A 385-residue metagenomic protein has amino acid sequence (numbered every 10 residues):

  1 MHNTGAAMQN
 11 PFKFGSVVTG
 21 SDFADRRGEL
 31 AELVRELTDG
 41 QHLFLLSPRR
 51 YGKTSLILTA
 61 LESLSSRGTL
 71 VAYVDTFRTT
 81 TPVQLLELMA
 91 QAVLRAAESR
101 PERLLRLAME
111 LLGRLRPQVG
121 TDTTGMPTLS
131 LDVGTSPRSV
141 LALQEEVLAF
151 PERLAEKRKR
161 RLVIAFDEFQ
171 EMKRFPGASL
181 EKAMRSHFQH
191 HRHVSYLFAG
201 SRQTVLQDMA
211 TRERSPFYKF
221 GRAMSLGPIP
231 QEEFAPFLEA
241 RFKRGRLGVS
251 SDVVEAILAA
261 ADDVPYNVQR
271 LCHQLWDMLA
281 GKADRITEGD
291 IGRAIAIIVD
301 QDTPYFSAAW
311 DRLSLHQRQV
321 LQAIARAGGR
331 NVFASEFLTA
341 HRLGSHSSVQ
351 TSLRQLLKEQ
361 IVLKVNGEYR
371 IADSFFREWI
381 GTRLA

Functional and structural regions predicted by a protein language model:
M1-L43, P48: A short, basic N-terminal segment
H2-N10, E156, D252, A296 (+1 more regions): C-terminal leucine-rich, beta-strand-based interaction scaffolds used for sensing/assembly
P48-V74: P-loop NTPase Walker A phosphate-binding motif
V83-E102, G113, P117-M126, A385: Conserved NTP-binding/hydrolysis module of P-loop NTPases
S130-Q203, T211: Conserved Walker B catalytic segment
Q207-A259, A280-A283: Helix-loop-helix "sensor" segment of P-loop NTPases
V254-A260, Y266-G281, Q319-Q322, R354: C-terminal helical "lid" of AAA+/P-loop NTPase domains
D277-Q301: Conserved C-terminal helix/linker of AAA+ ATPases
